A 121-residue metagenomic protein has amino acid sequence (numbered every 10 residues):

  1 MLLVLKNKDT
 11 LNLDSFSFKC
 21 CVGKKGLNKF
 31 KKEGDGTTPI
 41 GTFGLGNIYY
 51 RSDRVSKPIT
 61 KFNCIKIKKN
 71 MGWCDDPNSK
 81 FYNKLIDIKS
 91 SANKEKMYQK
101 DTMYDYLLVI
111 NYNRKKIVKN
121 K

Functional and structural regions predicted by a protein language model:
M1-N120: Cell wall/extracellular polymer interaction/catalysis modules
